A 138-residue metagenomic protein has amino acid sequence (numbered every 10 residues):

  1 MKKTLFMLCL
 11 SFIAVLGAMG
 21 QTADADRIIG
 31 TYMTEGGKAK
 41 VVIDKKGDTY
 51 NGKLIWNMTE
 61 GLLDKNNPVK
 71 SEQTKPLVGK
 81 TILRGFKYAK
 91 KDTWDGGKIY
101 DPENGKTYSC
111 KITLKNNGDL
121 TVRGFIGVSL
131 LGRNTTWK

Functional and structural regions predicted by a protein language model:
M1-T4: Positively charged n-region of N-terminal signal peptides that target proteins for export
M7-V15: Bacterial N-terminal signal peptides
G20-T31: N-terminal helix-cap/turn-to-beta initiation motif at the start of protein domains
I29, E35-E103, T107-S109: Central antiparallel beta-sheet cores of small beta-barrel/beta-sandwich binding domains
M33-T34, S129: Structural recognition of beta-strand segments within beta-rich domains
K46, K115-N116: Structural motif
P102, T113, I126-V128: Short polar/acidic secondary-structure junctions
D119, F125-K138: Edge beta-strand at a domain terminus
